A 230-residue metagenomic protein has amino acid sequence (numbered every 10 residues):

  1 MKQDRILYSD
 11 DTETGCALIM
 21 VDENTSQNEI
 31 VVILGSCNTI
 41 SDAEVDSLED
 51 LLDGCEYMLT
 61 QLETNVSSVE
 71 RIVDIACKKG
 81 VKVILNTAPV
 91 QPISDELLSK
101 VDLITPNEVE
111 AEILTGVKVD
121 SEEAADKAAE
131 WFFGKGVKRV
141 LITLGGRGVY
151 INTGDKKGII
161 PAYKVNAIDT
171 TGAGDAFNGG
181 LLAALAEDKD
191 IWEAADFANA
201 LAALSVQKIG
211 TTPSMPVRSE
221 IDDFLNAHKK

Functional and structural regions predicted by a protein language model:
M1-E56, D74, D222-K230: Conserved N-terminal subdomain of the carbohydrate kinase-like
N28-E29, A111-T115, S214: A short acidic, helix-capping loop that chelates divalent metal ions and anchors anionic groups
V31, L114-G116, S205, F224: Residues that scaffold the ATP/ADP-binding catalytic core of kinase and kinase-like folds
C55-K127, R147-G148: Conserved beta-alpha-beta core of the PfkB/ribokinase-like small-molecule kinase fold
P92-L97, E122-K230: Conserved phosphate-binding/catalytic region of the ribokinase-like
